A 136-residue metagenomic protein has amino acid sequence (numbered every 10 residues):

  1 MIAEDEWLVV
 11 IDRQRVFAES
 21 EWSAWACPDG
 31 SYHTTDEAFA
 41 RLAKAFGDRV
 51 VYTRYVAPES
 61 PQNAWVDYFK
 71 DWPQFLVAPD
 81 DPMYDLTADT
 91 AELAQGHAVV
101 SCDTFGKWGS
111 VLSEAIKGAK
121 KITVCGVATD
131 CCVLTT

Functional and structural regions predicted by a protein language model:
M1-V99: Active-site acidic carboxylates
P79-T129: Internal catalytic-core helix/loop-beta-alpha segment that presents or stabilizes conserved functional determinants
T129-T136: Short glycine/serine/threonine-rich phosphate/pyrophosphate-binding segments that cradle anionic phosphate groups
